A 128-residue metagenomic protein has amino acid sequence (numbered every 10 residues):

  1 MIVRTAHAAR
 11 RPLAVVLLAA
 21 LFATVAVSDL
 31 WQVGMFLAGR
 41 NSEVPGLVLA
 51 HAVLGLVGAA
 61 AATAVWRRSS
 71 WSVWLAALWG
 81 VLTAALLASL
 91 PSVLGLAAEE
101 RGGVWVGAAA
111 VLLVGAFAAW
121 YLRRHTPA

Functional and structural regions predicted by a protein language model:
M1-A128: Topology signature of small-to-medium multi-pass alpha-helical membrane proteins
